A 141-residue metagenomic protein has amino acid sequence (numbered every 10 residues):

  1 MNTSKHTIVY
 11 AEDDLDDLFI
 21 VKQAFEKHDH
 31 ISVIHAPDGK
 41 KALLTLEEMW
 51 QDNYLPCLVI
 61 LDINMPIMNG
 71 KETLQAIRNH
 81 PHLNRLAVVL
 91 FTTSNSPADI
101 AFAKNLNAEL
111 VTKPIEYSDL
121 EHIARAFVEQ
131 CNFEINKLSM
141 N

Functional and structural regions predicted by a protein language model:
S4, Y54-L58, H82-A87: His-Asp phosphorelay/catalytic-motif detector in bacterial-type signaling
K5-D16, V21-F25, V59: Conserved acidic segment of CheY-like receiver
H35-L58: Acidic, metal-coordinating helix/loop segments flanking the phosphotransfer/catalytic sites of two-component signaling
C57, L61-D62, T92: Active-site residues of response regulator receiver
M65: Receiver (REC) domain active-site loop signature in two-component systems and cognate sites in sensor histidine kinases
R85-N95, A103: A short, hydrophobic beta-strand element within the central beta-sheet of small alpha/beta folds
I115-A126, N136: C-terminal output helix
